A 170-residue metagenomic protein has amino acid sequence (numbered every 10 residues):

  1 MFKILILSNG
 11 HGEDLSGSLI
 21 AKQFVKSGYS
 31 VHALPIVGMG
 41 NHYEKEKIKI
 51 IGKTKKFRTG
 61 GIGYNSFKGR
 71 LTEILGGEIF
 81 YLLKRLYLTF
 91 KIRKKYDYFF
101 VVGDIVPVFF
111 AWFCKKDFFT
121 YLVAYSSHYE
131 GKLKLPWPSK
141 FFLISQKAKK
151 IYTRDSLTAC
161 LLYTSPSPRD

Functional and structural regions predicted by a protein language model:
L5-S8, D14, H32-L88: Conserved nucleotide-sugar phosphate-binding/catalytic loop shared by glycosyltransferases and other
D14-F24: Short amphipathic alpha-helix
D14-L15, G38-N41, F99-K115: An aromatic- and histidine-rich active-site surface loop
L86-V106: Short N-terminal targeting/anchoring amphipathic segment
F90, L133-K150: Membrane-proximal helix-turn-helix segments that form the acceptor-binding/catalytic region of lipid-linked
F119-L135: A short, histidine- and acid-enriched strand-loop-helix "catalytic/donor-clamping" loop that lines the nucleotide-sugar
A148-L162: A short, active-site helix/loop in glycosyltransferases that binds the activated sugar's phosphate group
Y163-D170: Conserved small/polar residues in nucleotide/adenosyl-binding loops
